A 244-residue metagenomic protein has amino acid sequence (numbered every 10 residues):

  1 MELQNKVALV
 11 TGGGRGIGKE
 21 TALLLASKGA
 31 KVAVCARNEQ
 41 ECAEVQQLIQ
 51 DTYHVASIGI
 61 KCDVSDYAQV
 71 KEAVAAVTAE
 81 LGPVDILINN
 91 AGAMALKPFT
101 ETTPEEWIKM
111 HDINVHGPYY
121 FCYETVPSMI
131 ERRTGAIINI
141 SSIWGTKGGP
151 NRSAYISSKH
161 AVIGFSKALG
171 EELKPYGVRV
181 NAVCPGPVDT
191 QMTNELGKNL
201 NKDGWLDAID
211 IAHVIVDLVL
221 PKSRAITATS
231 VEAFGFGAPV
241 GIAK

Functional and structural regions predicted by a protein language model:
G14-G16: Conserved glycine-rich cofactor-binding loop
K28-E44: Conserved glycine-rich Rossmann-like NAD(P)H-binding loop of the short-chain dehydrogenase/reductase
E39, K61-E72, P104, I209: The beta1-alpha1 cofactor-binding region of Rossmann-like NAD(H)/NADP(H)-dependent oxidoreductases
P98-F99, E106-H111: Substrate-binding pocket helix/loop in short-chain dehydrogenase/reductase
C122, S158, S166: Active-site helix of classical SDR
S142: Residue(s) in the substrate-gating loop at a strand-loop-helix junction that position the organic substrate next
P175, A182, L200-P239: C-terminal helical subdomain
